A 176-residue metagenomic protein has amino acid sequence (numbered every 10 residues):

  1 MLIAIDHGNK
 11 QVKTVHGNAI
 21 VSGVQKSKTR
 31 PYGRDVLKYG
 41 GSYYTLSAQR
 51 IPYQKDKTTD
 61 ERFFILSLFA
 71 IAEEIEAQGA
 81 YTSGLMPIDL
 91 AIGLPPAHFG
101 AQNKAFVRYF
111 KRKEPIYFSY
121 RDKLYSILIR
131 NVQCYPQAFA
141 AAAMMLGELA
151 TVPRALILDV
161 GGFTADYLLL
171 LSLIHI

Functional and structural regions predicted by a protein language model:
M1-I157, S172-I174: Nucleotide/phosphate-binding catalytic cleft detector across ATP-hydrolyzing and phosphate-transferring enzymes
V160-D166, I176: Ser/Thr-glycine-rich phosphate-binding loops at phosphate-binding pockets of nucleotides, nucleotide cofactors
